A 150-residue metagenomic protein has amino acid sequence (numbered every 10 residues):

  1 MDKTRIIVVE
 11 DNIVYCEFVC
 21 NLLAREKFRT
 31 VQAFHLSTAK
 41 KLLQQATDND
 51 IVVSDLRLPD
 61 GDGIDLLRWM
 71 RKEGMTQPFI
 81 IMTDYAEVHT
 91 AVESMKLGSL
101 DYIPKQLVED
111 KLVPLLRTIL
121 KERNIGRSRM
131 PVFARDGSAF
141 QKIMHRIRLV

Functional and structural regions predicted by a protein language model:
I13-V31, T38: Two-component/phosphorelay signaling modules centered on CheY-like receiver
Q32-I51: Acidic, metal-coordinating helix/loop segments flanking the phosphotransfer/catalytic sites of two-component signaling
H35, D62-D65: Acidic catalytic/metal-coordinating carboxylates
D55, T83: Active-site residues of response regulator receiver
I64-M75: Short amphipathic alpha-helix used as the core "switch/output" element in two-component signaling
E87-H89, I103-L116: C-terminal output helix
R127-V150: AAA+ ATPase active-site-proximal loops
